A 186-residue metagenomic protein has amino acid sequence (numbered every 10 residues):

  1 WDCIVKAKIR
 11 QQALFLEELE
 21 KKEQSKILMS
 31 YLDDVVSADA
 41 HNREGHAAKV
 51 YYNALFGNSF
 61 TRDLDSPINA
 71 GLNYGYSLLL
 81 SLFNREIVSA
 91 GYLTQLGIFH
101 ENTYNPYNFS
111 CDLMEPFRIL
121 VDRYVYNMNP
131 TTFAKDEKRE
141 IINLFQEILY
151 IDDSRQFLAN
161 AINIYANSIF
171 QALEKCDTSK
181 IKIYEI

Functional and structural regions predicted by a protein language model:
W1-I186: Active-site helix-to-loop segments that bind/position phosphate- or nucleotide-bearing substrates and donors across
